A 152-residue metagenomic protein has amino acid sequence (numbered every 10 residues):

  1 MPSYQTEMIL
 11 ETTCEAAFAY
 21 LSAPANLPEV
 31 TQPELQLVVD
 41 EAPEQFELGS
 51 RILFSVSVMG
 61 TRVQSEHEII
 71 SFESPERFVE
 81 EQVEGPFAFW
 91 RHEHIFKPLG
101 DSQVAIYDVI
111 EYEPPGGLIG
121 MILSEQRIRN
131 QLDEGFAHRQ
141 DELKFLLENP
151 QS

Functional and structural regions predicted by a protein language model:
M1-E47: Hydrophobic ligand-binding cavity/cleft-lining segments
S3-Q5, R62-E66, F89-E93: Short, surface-exposed coil-to-beta transition loops
E7-E11, S55, E68, I95-K97 (+1 more regions): Generic structural detector for well-ordered beta-strands
T13, S74-P75, L99-Q103: Short strand-connecting beta-turns/loops that link adjacent beta-strands
S22, E134, H138-D141: Alpha-helical coiled-coil heptad-repeat segments used for dimerization/assembly
V38-E84, A105, H138-Q151: Glycine-rich portal/gate segments that line the openings of hydrophobic small-molecule binding cavities
Q82-E134: Beta-strand/loop substructures that line and gate deep hydrophobic ligand-binding cavities in soluble
